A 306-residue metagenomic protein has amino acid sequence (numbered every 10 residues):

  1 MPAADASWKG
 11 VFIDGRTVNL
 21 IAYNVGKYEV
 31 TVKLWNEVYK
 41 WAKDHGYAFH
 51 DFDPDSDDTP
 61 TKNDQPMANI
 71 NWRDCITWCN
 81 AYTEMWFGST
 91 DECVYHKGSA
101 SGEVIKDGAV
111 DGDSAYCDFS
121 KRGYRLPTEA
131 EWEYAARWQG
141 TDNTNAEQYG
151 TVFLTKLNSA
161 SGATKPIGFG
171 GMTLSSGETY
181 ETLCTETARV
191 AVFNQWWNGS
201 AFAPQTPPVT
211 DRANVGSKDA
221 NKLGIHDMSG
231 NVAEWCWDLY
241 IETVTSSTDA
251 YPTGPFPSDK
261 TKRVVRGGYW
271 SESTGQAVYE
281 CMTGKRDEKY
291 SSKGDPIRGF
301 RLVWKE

Functional and structural regions predicted by a protein language model:
M1-H50, P66-E84, G230: A short glycine-rich, aromatic-capped structural motif
P2-L20, A48, S200-S217, Q276-K293: Short, polar loop/linker segments at the starts of domains and inter-domain junctions
A3, T31, N194, Y269-E272 (+1 more regions): Non-catalytic surface loops within mature trypsin-like serine protease
N24-Y28, Q65-W72, R125, K218 (+2 more regions): Aromatic-acidic/polar surface patches that form glycan- and anion
Y39, S56, E272-G275: Intramolecular chaperone/auto-protease modules of tailspike-like proteins
D74-M282: Functional-site microenvironments in short loops/helix caps that host divalent-cation chemistry
G294-E306: Short, structured beta-strand segments at or near domain termini in extracellular proteins/domains
